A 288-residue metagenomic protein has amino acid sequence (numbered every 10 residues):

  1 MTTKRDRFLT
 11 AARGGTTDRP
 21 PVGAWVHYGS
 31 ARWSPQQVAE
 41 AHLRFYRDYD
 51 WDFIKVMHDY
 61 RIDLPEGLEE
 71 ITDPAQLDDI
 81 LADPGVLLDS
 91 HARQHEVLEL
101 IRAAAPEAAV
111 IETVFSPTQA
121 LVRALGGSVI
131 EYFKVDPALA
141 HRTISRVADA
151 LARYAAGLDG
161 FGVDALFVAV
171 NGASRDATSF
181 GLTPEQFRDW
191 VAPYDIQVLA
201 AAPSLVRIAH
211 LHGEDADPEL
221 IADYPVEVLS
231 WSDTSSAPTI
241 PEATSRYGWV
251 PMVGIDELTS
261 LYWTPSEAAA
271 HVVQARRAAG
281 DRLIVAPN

Functional and structural regions predicted by a protein language model:
M1-G23, G29, D52, V56 (+1 more regions): Active-site loop segments of alpha/beta catalytic cores
R5, V38-A39: Short catalytic helix/loop segments, enriched in acidic residues and glycine and frequently bearing histidine
F8-A11, A41-F45: Short secondary-structure capping/turn segments at boundaries of alpha-helices and beta-strands
D18-S34, V38, F45, D50-D89: Alpha/beta catalytic barrel-like cores
